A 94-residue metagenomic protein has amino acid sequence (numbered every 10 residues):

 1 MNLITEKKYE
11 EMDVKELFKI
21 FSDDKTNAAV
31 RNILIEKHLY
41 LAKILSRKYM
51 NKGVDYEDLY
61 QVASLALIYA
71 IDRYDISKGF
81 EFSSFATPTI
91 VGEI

Functional and structural regions predicted by a protein language model:
M1-I94: Alpha-helical promoter-recognition and RNA polymerase-docking modules of transcription initiation factors, dominated by
